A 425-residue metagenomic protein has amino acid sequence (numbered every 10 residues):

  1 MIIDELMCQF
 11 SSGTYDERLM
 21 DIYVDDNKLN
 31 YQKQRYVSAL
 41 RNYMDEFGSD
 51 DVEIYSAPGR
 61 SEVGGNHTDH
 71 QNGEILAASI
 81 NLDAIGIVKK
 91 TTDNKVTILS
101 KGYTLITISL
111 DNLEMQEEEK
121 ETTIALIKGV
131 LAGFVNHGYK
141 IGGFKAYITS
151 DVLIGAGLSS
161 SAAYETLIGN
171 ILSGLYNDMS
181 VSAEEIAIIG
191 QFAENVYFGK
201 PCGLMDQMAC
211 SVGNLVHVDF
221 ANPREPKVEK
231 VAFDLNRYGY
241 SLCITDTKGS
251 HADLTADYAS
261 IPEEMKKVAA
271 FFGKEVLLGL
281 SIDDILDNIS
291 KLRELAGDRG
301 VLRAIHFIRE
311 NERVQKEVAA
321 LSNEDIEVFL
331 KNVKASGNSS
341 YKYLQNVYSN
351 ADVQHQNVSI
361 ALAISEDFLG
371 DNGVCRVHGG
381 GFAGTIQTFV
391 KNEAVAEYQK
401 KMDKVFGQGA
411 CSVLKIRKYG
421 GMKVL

Functional and structural regions predicted by a protein language model:
M1-R60, I85, K89, D93-K120 (+2 more regions): C-terminal nucleotide
N72-T92, V212: Structural signature of FAD isoalloxazine-binding scaffolds in flavoprotein oxidoreductases
S79-N81, L158-D178, Q387: DPxDG-like acidic metal-binding loop motif
T97-L99, G143-S150, S180-F192, L330-A335 (+1 more regions): Beta-strand segments within the central parallel beta-sheet cores of soluble alpha/beta enzyme folds
N136-F144, L172-I186, N392-V405: Phosphate-handling active-site elements
D178-P226, S336, L362-S365, V377: Alpha/beta catalytic cores of group-transfer enzymes, especially the acyltransferase/condensing modules of polyketide
